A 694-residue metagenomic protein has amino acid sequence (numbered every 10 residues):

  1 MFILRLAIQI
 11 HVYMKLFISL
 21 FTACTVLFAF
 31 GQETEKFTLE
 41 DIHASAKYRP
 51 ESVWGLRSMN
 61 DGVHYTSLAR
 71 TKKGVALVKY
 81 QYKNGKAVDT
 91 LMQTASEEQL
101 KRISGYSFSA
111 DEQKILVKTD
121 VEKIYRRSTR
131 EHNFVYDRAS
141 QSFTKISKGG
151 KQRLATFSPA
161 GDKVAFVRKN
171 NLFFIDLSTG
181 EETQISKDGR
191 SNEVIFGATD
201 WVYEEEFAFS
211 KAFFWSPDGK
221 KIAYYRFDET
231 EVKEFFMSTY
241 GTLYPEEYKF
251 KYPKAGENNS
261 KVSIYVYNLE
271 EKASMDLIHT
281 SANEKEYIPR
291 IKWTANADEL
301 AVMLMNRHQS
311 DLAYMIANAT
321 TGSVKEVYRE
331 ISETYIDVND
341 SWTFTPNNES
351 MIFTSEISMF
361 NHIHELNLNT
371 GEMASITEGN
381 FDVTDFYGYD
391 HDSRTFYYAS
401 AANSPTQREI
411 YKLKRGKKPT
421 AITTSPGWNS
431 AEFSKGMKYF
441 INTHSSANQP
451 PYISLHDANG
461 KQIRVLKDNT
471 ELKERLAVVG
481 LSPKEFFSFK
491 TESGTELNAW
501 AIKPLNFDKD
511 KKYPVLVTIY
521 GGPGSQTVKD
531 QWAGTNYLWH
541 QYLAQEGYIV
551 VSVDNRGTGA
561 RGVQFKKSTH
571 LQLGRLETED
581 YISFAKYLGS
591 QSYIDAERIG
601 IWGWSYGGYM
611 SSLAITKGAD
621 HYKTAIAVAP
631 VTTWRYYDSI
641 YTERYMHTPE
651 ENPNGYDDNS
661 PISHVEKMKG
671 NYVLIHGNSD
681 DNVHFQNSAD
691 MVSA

Functional and structural regions predicted by a protein language model:
L39, G85-A87, D120-Y125, T129-H132 (+4 more regions): Predominantly five- to eight-bladed beta-propeller fold
P50-R57, H64-L77, D89-L91, S104-G105 (+14 more regions): Non-catalytic accessory segments flanking enzyme active sites
E51-L56, R102-S107, A198-P217, R290-K292 (+1 more regions): Signature of short aromatic-glycine-proline-rich micro-motifs recurring in repeat-based ectodomains
T66-K72, Q81, F108-A110, I115-R127 (+14 more regions): Beta-strand C-termini and the immediately following turn/loop, strongest in propeller blades
Y82-N84, D137-Q141, L177-G180, L269-K272 (+4 more regions): Short loop/turn segments that connect beta-strands within beta-propeller blades
K86-E112, E122, G150-K151, I331-S332: Blade-loop segments of beta-propeller domains
R127-F173, E181-K211: Asp-box/WD-like beta-propeller blade repeats and closely related beta-sheet repeat scaffolds
E234, A297, S430-A694: Serine-hydrolase catalytic core recognition
